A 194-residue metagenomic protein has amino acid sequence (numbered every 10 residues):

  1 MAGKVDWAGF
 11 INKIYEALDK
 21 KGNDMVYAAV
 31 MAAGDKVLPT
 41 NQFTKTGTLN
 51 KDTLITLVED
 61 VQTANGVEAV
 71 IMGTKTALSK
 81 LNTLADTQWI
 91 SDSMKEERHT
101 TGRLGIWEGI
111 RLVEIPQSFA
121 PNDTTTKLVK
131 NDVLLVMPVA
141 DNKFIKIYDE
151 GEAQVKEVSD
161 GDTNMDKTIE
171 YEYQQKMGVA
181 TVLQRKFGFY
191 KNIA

Functional and structural regions predicted by a protein language model:
M1, D6, N50, T74 (+2 more regions): Helix N-terminus capping/helix-initiation residues
M1-N65: Alpha-helical scaffold segments that mediate packing/assembly in large oligomeric complexes
K20, D24, A77-S79, M177: Short loop/turn segments at secondary-structure transitions that flank enzyme active sites
A32-A33, L78-S79, F119, A180: A broad, structure-centric signal for solvent-exposed, well-ordered loop/edge residues that line or flank functional
Q42-E96: Extended amphipathic alpha-helical segments with heptad-repeat/coiled-coil character used for oligomerization, fusion
A85-A194: Sequence/fold signature of self-assembling virion shell proteins
